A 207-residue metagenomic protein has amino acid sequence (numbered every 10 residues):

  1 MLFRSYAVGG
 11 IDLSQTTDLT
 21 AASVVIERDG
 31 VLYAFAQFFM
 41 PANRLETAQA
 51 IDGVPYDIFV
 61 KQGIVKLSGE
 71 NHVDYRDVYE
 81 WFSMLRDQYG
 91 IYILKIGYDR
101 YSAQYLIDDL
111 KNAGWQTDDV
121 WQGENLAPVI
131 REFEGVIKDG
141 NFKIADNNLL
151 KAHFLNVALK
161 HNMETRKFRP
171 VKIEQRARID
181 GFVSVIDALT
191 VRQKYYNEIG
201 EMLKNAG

Functional and structural regions predicted by a protein language model:
M1-Q122, A127, R131, I144-G207: RNase H-like, metal-dependent nuclease domains and their acidic two-metal-ion catalytic environment used
R131-D139: Short, surface-exposed amphipathic charged segments that create phosphate/polyanion-binding patches used for binding
